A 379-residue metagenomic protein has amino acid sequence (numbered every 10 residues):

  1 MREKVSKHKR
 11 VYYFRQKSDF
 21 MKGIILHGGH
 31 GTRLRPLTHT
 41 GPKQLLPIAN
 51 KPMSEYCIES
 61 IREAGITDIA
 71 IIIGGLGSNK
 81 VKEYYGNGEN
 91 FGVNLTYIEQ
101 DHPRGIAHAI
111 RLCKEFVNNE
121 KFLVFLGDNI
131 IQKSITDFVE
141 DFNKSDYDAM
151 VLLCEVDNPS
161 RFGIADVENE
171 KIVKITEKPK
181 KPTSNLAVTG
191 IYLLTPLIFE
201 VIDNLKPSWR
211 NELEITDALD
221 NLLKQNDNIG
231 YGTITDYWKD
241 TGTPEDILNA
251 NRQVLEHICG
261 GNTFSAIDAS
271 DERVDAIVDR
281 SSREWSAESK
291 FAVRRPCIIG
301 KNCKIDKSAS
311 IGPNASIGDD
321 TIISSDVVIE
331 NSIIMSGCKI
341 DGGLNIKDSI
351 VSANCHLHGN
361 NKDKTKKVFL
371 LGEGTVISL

Functional and structural regions predicted by a protein language model:
K4-K7, K17: Polybasic, lysine-rich low-complexity intrinsically disordered segments
R10, S18, L197, N204-L379: Left-handed beta-helix
V11-I25, R33, P47, K51-L126 (+5 more regions): Conserved N-terminal catalytic core of the sugar/cofactor nucleotidyltransferase
G29, D128, E155, T243: Active-site glycine-centered loops adjacent to acidic/histidine catalytic or metal-binding residues that shape
L45, A165-V167, Y231: A structural signal for short hydrophobic beta-strand segments in well-ordered beta-sheet cores
A70-G74, L152-L153, I350: Short internal beta-strands
I131-W209: Conserved core of the sugar-phosphate nucleotidyltransferase
